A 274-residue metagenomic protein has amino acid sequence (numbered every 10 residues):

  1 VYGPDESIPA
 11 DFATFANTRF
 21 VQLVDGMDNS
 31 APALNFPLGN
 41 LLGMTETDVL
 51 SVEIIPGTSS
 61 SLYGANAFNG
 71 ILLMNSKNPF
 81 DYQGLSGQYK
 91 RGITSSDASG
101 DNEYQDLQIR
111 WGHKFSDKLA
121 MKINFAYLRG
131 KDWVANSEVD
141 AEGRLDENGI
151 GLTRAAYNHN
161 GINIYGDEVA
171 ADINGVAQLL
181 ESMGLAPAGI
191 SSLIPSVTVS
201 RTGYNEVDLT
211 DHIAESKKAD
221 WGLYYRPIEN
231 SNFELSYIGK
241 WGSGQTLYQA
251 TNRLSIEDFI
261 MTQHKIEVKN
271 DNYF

Functional and structural regions predicted by a protein language model:
V1-D28: Extracytoplasmic beta-strand/coil segments of soluble accessory domains associated with Gram-negative outer-membrane
P4, G64, S99-E103, F115 (+2 more regions): Short sequence motifs at beta-strands and strand-loop junctions characteristic of Gram-negative outer-membrane
S7, G39, A67-N69, Y104-D106 (+2 more regions): Transmembrane beta-barrel architecture of outer-membrane proteins
T18-F20, D81-L85, L107, H113 (+4 more regions): Outer-envelope beta-barrel architecture signal
D28-P56: Short acidic/polar hinge/loop motifs at secondary-structure boundaries that mediate gating or recognition
E53, T58-S61, I71, S76-H113 (+2 more regions): Short strand-turn segments of transmembrane beta-barrel domains in outer membranes, especially the first one or two
G87-I93, I123-R129, Y237-S243: Transmembrane beta-barrel strands of outer-membrane/channel proteins
D146-F274: Outer-membrane beta-barrel domain signature, strongest for Gram-negative TonB-dependent receptors and also present
